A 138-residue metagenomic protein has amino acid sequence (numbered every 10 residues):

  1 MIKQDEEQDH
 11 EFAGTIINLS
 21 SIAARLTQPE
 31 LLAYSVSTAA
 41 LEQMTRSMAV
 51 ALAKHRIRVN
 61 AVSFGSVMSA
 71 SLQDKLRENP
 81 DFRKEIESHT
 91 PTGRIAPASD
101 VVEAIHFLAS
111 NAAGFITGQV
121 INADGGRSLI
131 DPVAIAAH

Functional and structural regions predicted by a protein language model:
S21: Residue(s) in the substrate-gating loop at a strand-loop-helix junction that position the organic substrate next
T27-L31, A53, P132: Active-site "substrate specificity/gating" loop of NAD(P)-dependent dehydrogenases, especially the short-chain
S37, T45: Active-site helix of classical SDR
V50-K54, G114: Alpha-helical segment proximal to the catalytic Tyr-Lys
K54, F64-H89, I130-H138: A glycine/serine/threonine-rich, flexible loop-to-helix segment that serves as the NAD(P) cofactor-binding "lid"
R58-M68, A109, N122-D124: Conserved SDR Rossmann-fold cofactor-binding beta-strand/turn motif
T90-V101, A112: A conserved structural motif in NAD(P)-dependent oxidoreductases
H106, T117-H138: Short C-terminal tail/terminal secondary-structure segment of NAD(P)H-dependent dehydrogenase/reductase domains
